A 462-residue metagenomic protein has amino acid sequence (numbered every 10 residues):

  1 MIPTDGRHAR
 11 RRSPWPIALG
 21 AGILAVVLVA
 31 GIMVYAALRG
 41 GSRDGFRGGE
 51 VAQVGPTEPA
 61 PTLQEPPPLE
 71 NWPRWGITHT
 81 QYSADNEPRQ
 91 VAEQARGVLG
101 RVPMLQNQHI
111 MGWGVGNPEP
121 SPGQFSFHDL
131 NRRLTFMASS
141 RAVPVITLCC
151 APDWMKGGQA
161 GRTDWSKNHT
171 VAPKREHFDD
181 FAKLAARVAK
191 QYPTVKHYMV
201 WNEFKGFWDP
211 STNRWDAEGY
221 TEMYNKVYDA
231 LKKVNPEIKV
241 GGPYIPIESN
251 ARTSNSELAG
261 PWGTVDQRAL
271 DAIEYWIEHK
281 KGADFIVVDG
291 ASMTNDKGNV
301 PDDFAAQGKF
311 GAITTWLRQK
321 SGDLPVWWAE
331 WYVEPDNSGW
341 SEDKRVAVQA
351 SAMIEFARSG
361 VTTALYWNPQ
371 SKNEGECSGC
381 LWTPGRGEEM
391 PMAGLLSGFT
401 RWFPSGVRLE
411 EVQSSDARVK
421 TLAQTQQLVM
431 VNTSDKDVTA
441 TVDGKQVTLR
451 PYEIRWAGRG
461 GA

Functional and structural regions predicted by a protein language model:
M1-W15: Terminal targeting segments of Actinobacterial cell-envelope proteins
S13-W15, A30-T57: C-terminal region of N-terminal signal peptides and the immediate post-cleavage residues of exported proteins
A21-G31: Core hydrophobic alpha-helical transmembrane segments of single-pass membrane proteins
V54-R187, P193-T212, I245, M293: N-terminal substrate-binding region of glycoside hydrolase catalytic domains
G55, A60, A350-S434, V438 (+1 more regions): Aromatic- and carboxylate-lined catalytic core of secreted/periplasmic carbohydrate-active enzymes
P59-T62, E87-A95, F127-R133, K183-A185 (+4 more regions): Alpha-helical scaffolding within the catalytic cores of extracellular/periplasmic polymer-degrading hydrolases
M137, V188, Y198, V227 (+4 more regions): Conserved, mostly hydrophobic/aromatic
D216-V348: Noncatalytic carbohydrate-binding groove/subsite architecture in carbohydrate-active enzymes
